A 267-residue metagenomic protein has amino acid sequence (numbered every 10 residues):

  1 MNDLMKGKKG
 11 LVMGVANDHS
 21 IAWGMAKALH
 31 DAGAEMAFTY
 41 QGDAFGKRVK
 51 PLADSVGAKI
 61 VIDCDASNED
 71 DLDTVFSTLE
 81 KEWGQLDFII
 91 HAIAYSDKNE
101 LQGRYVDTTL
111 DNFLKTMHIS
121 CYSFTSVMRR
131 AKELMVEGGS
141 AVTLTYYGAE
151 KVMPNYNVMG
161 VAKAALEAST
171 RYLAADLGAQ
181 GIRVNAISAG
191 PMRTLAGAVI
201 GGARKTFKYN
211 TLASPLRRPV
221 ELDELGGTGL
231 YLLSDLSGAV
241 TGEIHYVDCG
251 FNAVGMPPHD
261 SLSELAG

Functional and structural regions predicted by a protein language model:
N2-F38: Canonical Rossmann dinucleotide-binding motif of NAD(H)/NADP(H)-dependent dehydrogenases/reductases, specifically
V12, I90, V142, V184-I187 (+3 more regions): Hydrophobic structural elements of the Rossmann-like NAD(P)H-binding subdomain that define the short-chain
G14-I21, A94-E133, E137-Q180, P191-R193 (+2 more regions): Catalytic loop of short-chain dehydrogenase/reductase
L29, L177, L232: Aromatic pocket-lining residues of Rossmann-like dinucleotide-binding sites
A34-R48: Conserved glycine-rich Rossmann-like NAD(P)H-binding loop of the short-chain dehydrogenase/reductase
K50, A179, A189-S214, V254-G267: A glycine/serine/threonine-rich, flexible loop-to-helix segment that serves as the NAD(P) cofactor-binding "lid"
I62-D73, S77-E82, H91-L114, E133 (+3 more regions): Conserved mid-core segment of classical short-chain dehydrogenase/reductases
Y122, A186, R204-V240, H245-C249: C-terminal helical subdomain
